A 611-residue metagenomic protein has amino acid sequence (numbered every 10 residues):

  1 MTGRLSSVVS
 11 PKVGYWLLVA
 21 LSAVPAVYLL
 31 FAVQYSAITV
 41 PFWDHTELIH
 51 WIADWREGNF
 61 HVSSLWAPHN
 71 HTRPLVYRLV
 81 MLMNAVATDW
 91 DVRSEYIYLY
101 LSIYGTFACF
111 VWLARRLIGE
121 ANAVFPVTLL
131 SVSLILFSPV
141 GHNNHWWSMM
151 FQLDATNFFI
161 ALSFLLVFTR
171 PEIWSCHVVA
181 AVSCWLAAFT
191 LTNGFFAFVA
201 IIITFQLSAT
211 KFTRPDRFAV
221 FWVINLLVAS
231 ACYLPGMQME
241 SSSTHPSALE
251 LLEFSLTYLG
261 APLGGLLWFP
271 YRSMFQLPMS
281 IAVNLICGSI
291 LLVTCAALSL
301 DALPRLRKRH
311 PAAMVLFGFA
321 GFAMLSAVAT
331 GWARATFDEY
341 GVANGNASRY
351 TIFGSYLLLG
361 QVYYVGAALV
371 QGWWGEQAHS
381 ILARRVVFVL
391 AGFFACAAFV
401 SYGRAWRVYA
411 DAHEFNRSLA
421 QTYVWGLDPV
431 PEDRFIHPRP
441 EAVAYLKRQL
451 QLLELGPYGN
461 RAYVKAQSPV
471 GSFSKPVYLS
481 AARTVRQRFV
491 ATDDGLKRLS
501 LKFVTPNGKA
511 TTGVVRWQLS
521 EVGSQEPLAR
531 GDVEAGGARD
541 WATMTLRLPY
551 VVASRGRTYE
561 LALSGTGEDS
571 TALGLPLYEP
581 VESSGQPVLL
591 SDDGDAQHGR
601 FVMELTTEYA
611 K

Functional and structural regions predicted by a protein language model:
L5-H71, A85-T128, W174, I203-F205 (+4 more regions): Intrinsically disordered, polar/acidic, low-complexity terminal segments
P25, V127-I135, W222-S230, R307-T336: Transmembrane alpha-helix segments characteristic of polytopic inner-membrane glycan-assembly/cell-envelope
S64-D89, E253-G265: Short hydrophobic/aromatic helix or loop-helix immediately within or flanking a transmembrane segment in polytopic
F125-F159: Aromatic- and kink-enriched transmembrane "portal" helix at the membrane-lumen/periplasm boundary that abuts
I160-H177: Membrane-interface transmembrane helices that cradle and orient dolichyl/undecaprenyl
C176-I203: Membrane-interface alpha helices of multi-pass inner-membrane proteins
T213-L234, F317, V389-L390: Hydrophobic alpha-helical membrane-interfacial segments at the cytosolic entry of transmembrane helices
A462-G523, G531-T558, A562-K611: Beta-sheet-rich sandwich/jelly-roll-like modules and their strand-loop junctions
